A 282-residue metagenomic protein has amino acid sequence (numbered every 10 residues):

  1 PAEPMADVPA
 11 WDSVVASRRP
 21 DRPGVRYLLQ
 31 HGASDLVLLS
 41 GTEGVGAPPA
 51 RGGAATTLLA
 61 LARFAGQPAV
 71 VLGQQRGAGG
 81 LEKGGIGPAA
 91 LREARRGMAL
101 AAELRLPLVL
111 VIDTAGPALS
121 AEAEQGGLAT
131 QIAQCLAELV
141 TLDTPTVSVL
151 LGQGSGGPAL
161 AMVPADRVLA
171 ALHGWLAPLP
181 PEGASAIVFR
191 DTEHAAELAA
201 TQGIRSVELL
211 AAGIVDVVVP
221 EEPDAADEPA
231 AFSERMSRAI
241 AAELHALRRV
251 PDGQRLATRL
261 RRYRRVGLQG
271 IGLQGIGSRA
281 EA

Functional and structural regions predicted by a protein language model:
P1-A69, G73-R76, A230, E234-G270 (+1 more regions): Intrinsically disordered, low-complexity segments enriched in small/flexible residues
A60-V140, T146-V149, G156: Cleft-lining beta-strand/loop regions that shape enzyme active-site pockets
I112-R249: Conserved catalytic cores of soluble enzyme domains, especially glycine-rich substrate-binding beta-alpha loops
